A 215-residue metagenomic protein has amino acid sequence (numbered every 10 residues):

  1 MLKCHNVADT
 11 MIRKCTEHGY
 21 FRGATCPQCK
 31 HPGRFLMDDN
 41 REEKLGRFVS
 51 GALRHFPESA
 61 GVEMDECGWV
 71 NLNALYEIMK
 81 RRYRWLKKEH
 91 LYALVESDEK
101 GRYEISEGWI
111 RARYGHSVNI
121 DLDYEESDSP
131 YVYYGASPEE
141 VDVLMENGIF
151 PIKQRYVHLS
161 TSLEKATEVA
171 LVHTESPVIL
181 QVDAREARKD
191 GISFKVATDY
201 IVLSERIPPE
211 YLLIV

Functional and structural regions predicted by a protein language model:
M1-V215: Eukaryotic, polar/proline-rich low-complexity intrinsically disordered regions
